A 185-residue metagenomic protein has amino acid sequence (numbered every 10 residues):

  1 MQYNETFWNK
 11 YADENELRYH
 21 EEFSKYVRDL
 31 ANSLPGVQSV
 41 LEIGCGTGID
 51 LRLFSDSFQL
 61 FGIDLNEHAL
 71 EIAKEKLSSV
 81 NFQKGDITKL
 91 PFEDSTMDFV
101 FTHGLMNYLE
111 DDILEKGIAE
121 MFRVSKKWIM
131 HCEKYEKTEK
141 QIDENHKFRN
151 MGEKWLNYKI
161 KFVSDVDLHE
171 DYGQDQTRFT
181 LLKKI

Functional and structural regions predicted by a protein language model:
M1-K89, D112-K116, K127-I185: Class I (Rossmann-like) S-adenosyl-L-methionine-dependent methyltransferase catalytic domain, capturing the SAM-binding
L90-S95: Short amphipathic alpha-helix with an adjacent loop that forms part of the alpha/beta core around
F101: A conserved beta-strand element that flanks and buttresses the S-adenosyl-L-methionine
G104-Y108: Short catalytic micro-motifs in class I SAM-dependent methyltransferases
M121: Class I S-adenosylmethionine-dependent transferase superfamily signal
